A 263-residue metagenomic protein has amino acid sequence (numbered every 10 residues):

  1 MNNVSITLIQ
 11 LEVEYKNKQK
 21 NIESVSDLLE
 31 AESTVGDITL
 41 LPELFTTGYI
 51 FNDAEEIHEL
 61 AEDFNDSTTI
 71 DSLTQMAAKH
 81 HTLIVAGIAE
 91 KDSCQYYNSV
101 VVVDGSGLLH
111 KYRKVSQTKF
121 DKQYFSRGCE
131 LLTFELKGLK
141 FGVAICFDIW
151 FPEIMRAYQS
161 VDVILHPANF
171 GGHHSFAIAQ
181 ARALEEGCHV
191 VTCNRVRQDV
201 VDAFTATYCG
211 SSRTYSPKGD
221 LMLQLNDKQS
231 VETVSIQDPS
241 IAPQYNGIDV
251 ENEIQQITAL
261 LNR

Functional and structural regions predicted by a protein language model:
M1-I38: N-terminal active-site segment of His-dependent metallophosphoesterases
N3-V13, N17, S99, K111 (+2 more regions): Active-site-proximal beta-strand elements of phosphoester/diester hydrolases
S5, V85, S99, E130 (+1 more regions): Conserved beta-strand and immediately adjacent loop positions that scaffold enzyme active sites
E23-G105, G172-C188: Cys-nucleophile CN-hydrolase/nitrilase-fold catalytic domain and related Cys-dependent amidase chemistry that acts on
E62, K91-Q159, A177, A181 (+1 more regions): Active-site catalytic loop in hydrolytic enzyme cores
T69-T82, W150-E232: CN hydrolase (nitrilase-like) catalytic-core segments centered on the catalytic cysteine and neighboring Lys/Glu
V102-D104, Y215-S216, V234-S235: Short beta-strand-to-turn element immediately C-terminal to the catalytic PLP-Schiff-base lysine in fold type I
